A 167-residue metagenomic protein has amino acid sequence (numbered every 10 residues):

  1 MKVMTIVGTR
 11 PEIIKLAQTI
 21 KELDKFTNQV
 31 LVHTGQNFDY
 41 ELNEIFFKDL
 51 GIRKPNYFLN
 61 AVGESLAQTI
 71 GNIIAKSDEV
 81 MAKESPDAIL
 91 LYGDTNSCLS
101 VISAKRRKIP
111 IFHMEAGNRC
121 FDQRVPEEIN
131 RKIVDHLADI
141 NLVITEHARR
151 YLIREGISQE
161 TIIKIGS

Functional and structural regions predicted by a protein language model:
M1-Q36: N-terminal subdomain of nucleotide-sugar transferases
K2, D87-A88: Structural motif
A17, Y40-I45, R131, R149: Short, surface-exposed alpha-helical segments at coil->helix boundaries
N28-T69, K76: Conserved nucleotide-sugar phosphate-binding/catalytic loop shared by glycosyltransferases and other
I74-S85: Short, well-structured alpha-helical segments in soluble
L90-R107: An aromatic- and histidine-rich active-site surface loop
I109-S167: Active-site-proximal region of nucleotide-activated glycan assembly enzymes, centered on histidine/acidic-rich loops
